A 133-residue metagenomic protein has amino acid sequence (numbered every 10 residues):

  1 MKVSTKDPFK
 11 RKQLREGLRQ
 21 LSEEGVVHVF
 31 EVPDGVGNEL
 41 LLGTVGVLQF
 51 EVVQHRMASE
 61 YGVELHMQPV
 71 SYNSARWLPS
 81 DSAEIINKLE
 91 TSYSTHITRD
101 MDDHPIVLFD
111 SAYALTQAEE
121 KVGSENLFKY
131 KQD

Functional and structural regions predicted by a protein language model:
M1-D133: Structural and coupling elements of P-loop NTPases
